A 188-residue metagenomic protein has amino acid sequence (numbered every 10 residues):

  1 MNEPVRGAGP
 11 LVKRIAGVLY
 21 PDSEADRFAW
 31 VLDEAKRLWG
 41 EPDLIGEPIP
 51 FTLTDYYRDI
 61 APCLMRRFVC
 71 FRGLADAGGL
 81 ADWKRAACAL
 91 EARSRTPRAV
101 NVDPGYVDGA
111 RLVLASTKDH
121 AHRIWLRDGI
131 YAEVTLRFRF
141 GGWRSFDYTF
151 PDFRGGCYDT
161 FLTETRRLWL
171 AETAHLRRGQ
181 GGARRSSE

Functional and structural regions predicted by a protein language model:
M1-E34, L38-E41, I45-D55, P62-R66 (+2 more regions): Long, contiguous binding/interaction regions
C70: Aromatic/basic-lined ligand-recognition segments that form π-stacking hydrophobic pockets flanked by Lys/Arg to engage
